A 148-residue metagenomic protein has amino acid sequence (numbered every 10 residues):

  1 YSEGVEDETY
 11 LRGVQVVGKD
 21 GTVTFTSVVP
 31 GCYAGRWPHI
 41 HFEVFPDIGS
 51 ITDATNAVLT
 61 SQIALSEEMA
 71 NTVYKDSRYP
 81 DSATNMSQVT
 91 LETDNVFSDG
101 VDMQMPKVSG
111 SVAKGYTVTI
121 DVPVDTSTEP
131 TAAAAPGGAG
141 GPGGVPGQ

Functional and structural regions predicted by a protein language model:
Y1-T90, D125-G137, G141, V145: Beta-strand-dominated extracellular/periplasmic modules and repeats in secreted or surface-exposed proteins
Q88-V89, T93-A134, Q148: Extracellular low-complexity, Gly/Ser/Thr-rich intrinsically disordered linkers and protease-sensitive activation/hinge
